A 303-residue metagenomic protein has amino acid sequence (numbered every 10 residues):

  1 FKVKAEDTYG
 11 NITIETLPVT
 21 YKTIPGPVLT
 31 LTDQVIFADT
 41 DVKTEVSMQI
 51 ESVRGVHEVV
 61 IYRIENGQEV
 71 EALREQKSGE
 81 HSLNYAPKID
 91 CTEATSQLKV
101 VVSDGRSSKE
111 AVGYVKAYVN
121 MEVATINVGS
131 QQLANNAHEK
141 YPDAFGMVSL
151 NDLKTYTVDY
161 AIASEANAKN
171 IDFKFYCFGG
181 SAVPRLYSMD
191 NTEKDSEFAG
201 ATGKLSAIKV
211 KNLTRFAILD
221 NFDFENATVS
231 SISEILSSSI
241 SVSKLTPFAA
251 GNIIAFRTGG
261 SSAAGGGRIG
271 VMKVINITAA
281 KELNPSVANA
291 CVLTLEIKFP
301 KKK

Functional and structural regions predicted by a protein language model:
F1, H57, A94-K99, G270: Exposed beta-strand face motif in extracellular beta-rich ectodomains
A5, V102-D104: Conserved structural position at the C-terminal beta-strand of extracellular beta-sandwich adhesion modules
I12-T20, L73-R74, S108-V119: Edge beta-strands of extracellular beta-sandwich domains
I24-D33: Proline-enriched interdomain boundary motifs that mark the N-terminal boundary and often initiate the first structured
V35-V42: Short, solvent-exposed loop/linker segments at the N-terminal edge of repeated beta-sheet extracellular domains
E51-N66: Solvent-exposed loop/turn segments flanking beta-strands in beta-repeat/beta-sandwich domains
C91-A94, R106-K109, Y114-V242, K303: N-terminal "domain-start" segment
A217-L283, K298-P300: Acidic, glycine-rich flexible loop segments
